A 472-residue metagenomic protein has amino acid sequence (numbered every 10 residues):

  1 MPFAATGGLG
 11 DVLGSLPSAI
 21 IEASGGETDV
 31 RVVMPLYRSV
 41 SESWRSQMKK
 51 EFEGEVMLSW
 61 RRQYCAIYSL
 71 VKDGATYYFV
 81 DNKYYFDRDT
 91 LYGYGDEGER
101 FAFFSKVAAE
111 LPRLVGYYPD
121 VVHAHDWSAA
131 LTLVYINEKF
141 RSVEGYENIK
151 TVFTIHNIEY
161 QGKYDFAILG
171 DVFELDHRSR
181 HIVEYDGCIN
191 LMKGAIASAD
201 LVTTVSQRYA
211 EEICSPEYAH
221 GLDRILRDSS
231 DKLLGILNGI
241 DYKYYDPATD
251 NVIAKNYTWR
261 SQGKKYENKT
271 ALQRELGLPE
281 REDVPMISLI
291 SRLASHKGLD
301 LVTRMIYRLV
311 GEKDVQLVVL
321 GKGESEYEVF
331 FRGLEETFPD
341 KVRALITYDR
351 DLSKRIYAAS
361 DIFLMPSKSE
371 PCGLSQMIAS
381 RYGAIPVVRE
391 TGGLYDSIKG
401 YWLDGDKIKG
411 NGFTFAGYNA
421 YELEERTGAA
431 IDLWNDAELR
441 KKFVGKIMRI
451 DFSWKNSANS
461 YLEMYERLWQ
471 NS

Functional and structural regions predicted by a protein language model:
M1-S472: Catalytic cores of nucleotide-sugar-dependent glycosyltransferases that transfer UDP/GDP/TDP-activated
